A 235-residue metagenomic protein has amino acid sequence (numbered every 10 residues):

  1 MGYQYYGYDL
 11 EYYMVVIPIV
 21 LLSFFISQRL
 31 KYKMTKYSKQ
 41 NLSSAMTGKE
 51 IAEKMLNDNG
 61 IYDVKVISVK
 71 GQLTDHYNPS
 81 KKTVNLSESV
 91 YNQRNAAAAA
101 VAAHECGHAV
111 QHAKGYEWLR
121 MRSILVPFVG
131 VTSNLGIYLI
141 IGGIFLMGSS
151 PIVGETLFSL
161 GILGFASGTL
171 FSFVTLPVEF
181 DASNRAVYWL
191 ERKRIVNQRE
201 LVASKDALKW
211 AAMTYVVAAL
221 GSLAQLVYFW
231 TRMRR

Functional and structural regions predicted by a protein language model:
G2-Y6, Q28-T132, L170-R235: Polar-ligand-bearing catalytic/cofactor-coordination segments of membrane-embedded or membrane-tethered inner-membrane
G7-V15, P151-L163: Hydrophobic alpha-helical transmembrane segments
Y12-T35: N-terminal signal-anchor transmembrane alpha helix
V16-S23, G107-A109, G148-E155, R192-I195: Short, functional N-terminal and low-complexity linear motifs
V20-F25, G161-T175: Alpha-helical transmembrane segments of multi-pass membrane proteins
S23, G143-I144, S172, F229: Structural signal for membrane-spanning alpha-helices in multi-pass inner-membrane proteins, emphasizing helix cores
L125-G148, I152: Post-HExxH zinc-binding segment in Zn-dependent metallohydrolases
